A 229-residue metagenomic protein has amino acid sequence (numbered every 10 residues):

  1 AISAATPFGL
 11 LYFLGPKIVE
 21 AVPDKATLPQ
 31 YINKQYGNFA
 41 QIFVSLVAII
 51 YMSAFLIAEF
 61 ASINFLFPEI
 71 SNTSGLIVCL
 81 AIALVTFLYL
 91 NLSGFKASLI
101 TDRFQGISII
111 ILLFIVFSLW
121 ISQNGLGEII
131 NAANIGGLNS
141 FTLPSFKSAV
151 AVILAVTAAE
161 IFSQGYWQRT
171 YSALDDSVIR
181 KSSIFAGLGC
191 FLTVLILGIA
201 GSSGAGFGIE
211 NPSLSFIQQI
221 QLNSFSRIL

Functional and structural regions predicted by a protein language model:
A1, N33, I107-I228: Loop-to-helix junctions at membrane interfaces in multi-pass transport proteins
I2-N91, A155-V156: Helix-loop-helix module between adjacent transmembrane segments
G15, I82, L92, S163-W167 (+1 more regions): Residue-level signal for cytosolic alpha-helical hairpin/rod architecture
A54, G75, F95, G208-N211: Alpha-helix capping and helix-loop boundary segments enriched in small/acidic/polar residues
V78-I82, T101-F104, S182-F185: Hydrophobic core positions of alpha-helical segments in small-molecule transporters and transporter systems
